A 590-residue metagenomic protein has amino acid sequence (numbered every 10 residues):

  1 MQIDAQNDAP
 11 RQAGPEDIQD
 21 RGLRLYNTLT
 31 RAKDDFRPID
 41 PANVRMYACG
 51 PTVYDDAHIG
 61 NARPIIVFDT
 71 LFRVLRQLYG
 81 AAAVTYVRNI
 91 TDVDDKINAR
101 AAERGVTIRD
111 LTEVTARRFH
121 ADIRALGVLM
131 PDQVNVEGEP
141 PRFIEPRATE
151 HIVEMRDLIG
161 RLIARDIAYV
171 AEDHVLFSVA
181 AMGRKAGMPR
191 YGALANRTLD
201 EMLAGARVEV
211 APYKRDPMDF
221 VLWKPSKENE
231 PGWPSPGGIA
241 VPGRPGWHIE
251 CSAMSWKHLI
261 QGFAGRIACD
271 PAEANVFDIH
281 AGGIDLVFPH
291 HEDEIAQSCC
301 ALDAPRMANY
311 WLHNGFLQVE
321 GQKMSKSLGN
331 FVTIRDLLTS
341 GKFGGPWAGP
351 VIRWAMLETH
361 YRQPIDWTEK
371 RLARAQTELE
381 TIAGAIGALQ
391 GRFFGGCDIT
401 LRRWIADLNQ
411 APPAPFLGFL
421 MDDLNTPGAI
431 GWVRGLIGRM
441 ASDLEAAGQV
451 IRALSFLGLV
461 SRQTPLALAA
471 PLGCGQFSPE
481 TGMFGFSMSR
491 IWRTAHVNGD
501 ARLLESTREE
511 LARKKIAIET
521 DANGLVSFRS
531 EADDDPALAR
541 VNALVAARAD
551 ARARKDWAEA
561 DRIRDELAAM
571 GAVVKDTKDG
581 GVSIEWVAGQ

Functional and structural regions predicted by a protein language model:
Q2-A13, K323, F331-Q590: Structural preference for alpha-helix termini/caps and helix-kink/transition segments
Q2-D4, D8-Y54, I65, D69 (+5 more regions): Alpha-helical recognition segments enriched in aromatics with Gly/Pro capping that present substrate-recognition
T30-K33, I39-P131, V582-I584: N-terminal, positively charged nucleic-acid-binding surface of large information/translation enzymes
R73, W256-K257, G438: Short glycine/serine- and small hydrophobic-enriched flexible loop segments
V87, Q133-T149: A short, GP-enriched loop/loop-strand-helix hinge that lies immediately N-terminal to, or at the N-terminal rim
A101-I108, F143-T149, G283: The substrate-binding groove and active-site-proximal loops of carbohydrate-active enzymes, especially glycoside
R124, I163-A164, L312, A512 (+1 more regions): Alpha-helix C-terminal capping/helix-coil junction sites
